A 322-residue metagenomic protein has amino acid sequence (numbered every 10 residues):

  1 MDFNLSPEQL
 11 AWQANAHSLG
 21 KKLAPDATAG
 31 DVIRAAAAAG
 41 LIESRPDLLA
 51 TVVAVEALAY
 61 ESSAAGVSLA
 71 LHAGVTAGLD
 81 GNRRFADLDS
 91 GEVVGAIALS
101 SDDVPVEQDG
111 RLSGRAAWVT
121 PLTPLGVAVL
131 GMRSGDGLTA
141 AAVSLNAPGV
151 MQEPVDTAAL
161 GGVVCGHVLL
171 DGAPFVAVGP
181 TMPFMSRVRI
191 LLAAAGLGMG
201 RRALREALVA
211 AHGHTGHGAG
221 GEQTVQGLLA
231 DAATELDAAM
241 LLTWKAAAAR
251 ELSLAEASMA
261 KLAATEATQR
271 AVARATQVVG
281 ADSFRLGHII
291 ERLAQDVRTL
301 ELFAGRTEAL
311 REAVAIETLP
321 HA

Functional and structural regions predicted by a protein language model:
M1-G66, A70, L319-A322: Amphipathic, small/basic residue-rich leader segments at the start of a protein or domain
F3-P7, W12, Q152-D237, L300: Glycine-rich beta->alpha junctions and the first turn(s) of the following alpha-helix
K21-A27, H212-H217, A233-T265, T276-F284 (+1 more regions): C-terminal helix-coil-helix/basic helical segment that borders enzyme active sites and/or dimer interfaces and provides
L69, L88, L197-L204, A232-A239 (+3 more regions): Alpha-helical transition-metal enzyme core signature, strongest for iron centers
S90-S101, L130: A short, Trp-centered hydrophobic/proline-enriched beta-strand micro-motif
D102-S113, G287-I289: Cytochrome P450 C-terminal beta-domain/meander region
R115-Q152: A short core secondary-structure module
V279-A322: Glycine-rich phosphate/cofactor-binding loops in nucleotide/flavin-utilizing enzymes
